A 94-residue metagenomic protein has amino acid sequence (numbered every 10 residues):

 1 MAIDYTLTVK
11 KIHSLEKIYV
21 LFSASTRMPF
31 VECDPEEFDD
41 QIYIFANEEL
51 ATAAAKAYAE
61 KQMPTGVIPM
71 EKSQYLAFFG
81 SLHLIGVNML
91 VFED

Functional and structural regions predicted by a protein language model:
M1-D94: Conserved NAD+-utilizing ADP-ribose enzyme module
